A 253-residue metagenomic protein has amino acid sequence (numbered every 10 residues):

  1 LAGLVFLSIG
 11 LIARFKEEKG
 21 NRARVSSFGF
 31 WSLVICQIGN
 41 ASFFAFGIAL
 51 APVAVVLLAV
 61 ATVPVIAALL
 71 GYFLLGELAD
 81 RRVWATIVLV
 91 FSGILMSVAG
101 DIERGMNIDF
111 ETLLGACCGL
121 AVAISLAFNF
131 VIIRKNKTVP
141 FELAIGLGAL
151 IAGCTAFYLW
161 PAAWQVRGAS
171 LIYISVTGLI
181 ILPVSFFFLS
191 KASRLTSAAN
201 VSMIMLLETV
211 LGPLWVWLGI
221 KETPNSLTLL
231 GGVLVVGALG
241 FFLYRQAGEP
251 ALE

Functional and structural regions predicted by a protein language model:
F6, G10, R82-D101, L150-A156 (+1 more regions): Hydrophobic transmembrane alpha-helices of multi-pass small-molecule transport proteins
F6-L11, A67-L69, F73, R104-A163 (+1 more regions): Transmembrane alpha-helical segments that form core, pore/gating elements of small-molecule transporters/exporters
R14-V55, M96, G178-T196: Specific transmembrane alpha-helical segments of multi-pass solute transporters/efflux pumps, especially DMT/EamA
R22-S27, A99-S125, P161-T177, P224-G232: Juxtamembrane helix-entry segments on the extracytoplasmic side of multipass membrane proteins
R24-V34, A79-F91, K137-A149: Cytoplasmic-side transmembrane-helix entry/capping segments in multi-pass membrane proteins
V34, I38-S42, P64-L69, L95 (+3 more regions): Hydrophobic/small/kink-forming positions within alpha-helical transmembrane segments of polytopic membrane proteins
A41, V56-T62, I132-I151, L182-L218: Helix-helix packing/entry segments at the starts of transmembrane helices
V63-V88, V210-L230: C-terminal transmembrane-helix exit sites in multi-pass transporters
